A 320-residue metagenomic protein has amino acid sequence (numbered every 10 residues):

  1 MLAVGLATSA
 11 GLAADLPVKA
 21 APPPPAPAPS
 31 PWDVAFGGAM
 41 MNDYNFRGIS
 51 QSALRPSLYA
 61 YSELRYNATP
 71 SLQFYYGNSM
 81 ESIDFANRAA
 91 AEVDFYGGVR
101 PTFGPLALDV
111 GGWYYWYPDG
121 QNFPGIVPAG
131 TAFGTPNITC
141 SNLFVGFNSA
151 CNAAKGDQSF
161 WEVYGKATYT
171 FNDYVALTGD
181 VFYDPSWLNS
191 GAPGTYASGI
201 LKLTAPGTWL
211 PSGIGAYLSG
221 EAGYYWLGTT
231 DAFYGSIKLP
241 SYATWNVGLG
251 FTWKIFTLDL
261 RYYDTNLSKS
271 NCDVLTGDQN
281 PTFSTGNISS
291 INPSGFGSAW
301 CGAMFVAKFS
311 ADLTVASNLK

Functional and structural regions predicted by a protein language model:
G11-F36, F46-Q51, A316-K320: Outer-membrane beta-barrel biogenesis signature
P23-D33, N67-F74, T102-A107, K155 (+4 more regions): Short loop/turn motifs that connect adjacent beta-strands in outer-membrane beta-barrel proteins
W32, L54-L58, A89-V93, D157-V163 (+3 more regions): Residues that define the transmembrane beta-barrel architecture of outer-membrane proteins
V34-G38, A60, L72-Y76, F95 (+8 more regions): Transmembrane beta-strands of outer-membrane beta-barrel proteins
M40-F46, Y66, N78-D84, P101-F103 (+8 more regions): Transmembrane beta-strands of outer-membrane beta-barrel pores
D43-Y59, N78-D84, R88, P240: Surface-exposed strand-loop-strand hairpins of Gram-negative outer-membrane beta-barrel proteins
Q51, M80, D84-G194, T285-G297: Outer-membrane pore/translocation modules
K254, G297-K320: Outer-membrane beta-barrel "beta-signal"
